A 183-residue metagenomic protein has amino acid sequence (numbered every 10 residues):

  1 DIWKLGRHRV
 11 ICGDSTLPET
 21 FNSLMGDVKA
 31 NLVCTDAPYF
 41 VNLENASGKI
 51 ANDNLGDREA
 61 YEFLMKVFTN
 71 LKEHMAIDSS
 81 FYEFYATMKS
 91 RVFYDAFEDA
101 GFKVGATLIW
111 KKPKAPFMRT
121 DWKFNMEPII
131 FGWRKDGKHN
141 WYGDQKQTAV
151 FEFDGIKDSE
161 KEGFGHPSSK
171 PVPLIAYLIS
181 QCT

Functional and structural regions predicted by a protein language model:
D1-T183: Core catalytic lobe of class I
